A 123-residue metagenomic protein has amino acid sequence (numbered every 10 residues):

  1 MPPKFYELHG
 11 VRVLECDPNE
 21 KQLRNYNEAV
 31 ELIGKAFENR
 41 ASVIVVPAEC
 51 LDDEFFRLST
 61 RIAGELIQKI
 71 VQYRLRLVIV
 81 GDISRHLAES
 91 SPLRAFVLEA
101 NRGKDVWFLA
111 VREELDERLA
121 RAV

Functional and structural regions predicted by a protein language model:
P2-V123: Amphipathic, Lys/Arg-enriched alpha-helical "gate/interface" segment within cytosolic domains that mediates
